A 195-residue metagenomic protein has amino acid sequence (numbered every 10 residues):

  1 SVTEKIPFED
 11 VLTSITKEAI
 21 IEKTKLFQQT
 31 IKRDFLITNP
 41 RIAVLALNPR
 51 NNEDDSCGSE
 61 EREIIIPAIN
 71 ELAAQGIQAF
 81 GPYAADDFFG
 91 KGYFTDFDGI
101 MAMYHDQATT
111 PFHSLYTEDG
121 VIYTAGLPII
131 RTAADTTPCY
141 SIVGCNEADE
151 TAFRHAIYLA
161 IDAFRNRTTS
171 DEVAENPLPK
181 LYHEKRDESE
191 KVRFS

Functional and structural regions predicted by a protein language model:
S1-E60, I66-S195: Anion-binding alpha/beta catalytic cores of soluble intermediary-metabolism enzymes, centered on
